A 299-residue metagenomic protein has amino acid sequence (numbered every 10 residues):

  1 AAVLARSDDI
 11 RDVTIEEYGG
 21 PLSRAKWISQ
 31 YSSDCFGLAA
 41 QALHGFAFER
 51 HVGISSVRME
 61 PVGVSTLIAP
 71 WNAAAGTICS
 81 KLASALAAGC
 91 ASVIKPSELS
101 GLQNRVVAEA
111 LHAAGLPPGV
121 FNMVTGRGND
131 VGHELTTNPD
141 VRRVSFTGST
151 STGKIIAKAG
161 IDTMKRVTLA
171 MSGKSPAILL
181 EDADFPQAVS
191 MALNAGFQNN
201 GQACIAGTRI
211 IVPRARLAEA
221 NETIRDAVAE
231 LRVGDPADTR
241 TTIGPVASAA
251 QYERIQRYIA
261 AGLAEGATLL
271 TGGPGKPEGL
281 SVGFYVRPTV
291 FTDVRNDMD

Functional and structural regions predicted by a protein language model:
A1, R295-D299: Short, intrinsically disordered, charge-balanced linker/junction segments flanking boundaries in proteins
A1-G53, A247: N-terminal Rossmann-like NAD(P)+-binding subdomain of aldehyde/semialdehyde dehydrogenases
A2, R6-D9, L38, V106 (+6 more regions): Generic non-transmembrane alpha-helical segments
F46-Q187, A218: Rossmann-like NAD(P) dinucleotide-binding subdomain of oxidoreductase/dehydrogenase enzymes
S151-N296: ALDH superfamily catalytic-core signature
